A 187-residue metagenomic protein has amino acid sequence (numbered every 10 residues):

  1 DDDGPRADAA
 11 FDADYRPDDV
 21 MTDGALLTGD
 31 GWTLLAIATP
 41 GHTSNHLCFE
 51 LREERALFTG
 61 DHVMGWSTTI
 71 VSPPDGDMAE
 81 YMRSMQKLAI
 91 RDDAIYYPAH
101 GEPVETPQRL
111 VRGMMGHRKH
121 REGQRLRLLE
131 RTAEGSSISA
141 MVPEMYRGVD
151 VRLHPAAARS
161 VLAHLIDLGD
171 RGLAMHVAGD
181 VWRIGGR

Functional and structural regions predicted by a protein language model:
D2-D18, T33-E122, R127-L128: Metallo-beta-lactamase
D2-D3, G24, V181: Short linear motifs in intrinsically disordered/low-complexity regions
A25-G29: Short acidic-hydrophobic surface loop/beta-edge motif
D30, R52, V177-G179: Structural motif
R127-R187: C-terminal regulatory/interaction regions
